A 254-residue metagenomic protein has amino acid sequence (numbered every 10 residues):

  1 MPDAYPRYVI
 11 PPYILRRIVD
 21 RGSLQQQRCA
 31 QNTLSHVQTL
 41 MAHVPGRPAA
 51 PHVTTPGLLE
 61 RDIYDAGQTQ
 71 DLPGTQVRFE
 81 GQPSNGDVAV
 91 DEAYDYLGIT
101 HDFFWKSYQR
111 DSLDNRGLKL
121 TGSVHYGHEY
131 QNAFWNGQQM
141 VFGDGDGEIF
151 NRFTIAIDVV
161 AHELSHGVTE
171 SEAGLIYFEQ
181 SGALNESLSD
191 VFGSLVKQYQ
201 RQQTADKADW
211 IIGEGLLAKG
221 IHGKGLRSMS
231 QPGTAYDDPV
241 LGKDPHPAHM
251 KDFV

Functional and structural regions predicted by a protein language model:
M1-D158, G167-V254: Zymogen propeptides/activation segments of proteases
